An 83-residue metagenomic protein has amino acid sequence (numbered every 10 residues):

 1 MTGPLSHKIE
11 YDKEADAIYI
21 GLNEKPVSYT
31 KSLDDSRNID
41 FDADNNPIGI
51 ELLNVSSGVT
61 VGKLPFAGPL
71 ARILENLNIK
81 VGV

Functional and structural regions predicted by a protein language model:
M1-V83: Small, basic N-terminal interaction modules of short regulatory proteins
